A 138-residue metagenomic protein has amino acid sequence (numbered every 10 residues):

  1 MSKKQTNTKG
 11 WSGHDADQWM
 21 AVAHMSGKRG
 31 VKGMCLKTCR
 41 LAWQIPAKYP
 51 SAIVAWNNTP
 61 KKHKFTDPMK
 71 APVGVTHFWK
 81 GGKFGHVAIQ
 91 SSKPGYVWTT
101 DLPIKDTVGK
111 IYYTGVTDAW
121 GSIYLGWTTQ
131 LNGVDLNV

Functional and structural regions predicted by a protein language model:
M1-S51, N57-P60: N-terminal capping segments
K3-G27, Q90-V138: Aromatic- and glycine-rich peptidoglycan recognition patches
K48-Y113: ...with weaker cross-activation on analogous glycine-rich loops/strands in unrelated enzymes
